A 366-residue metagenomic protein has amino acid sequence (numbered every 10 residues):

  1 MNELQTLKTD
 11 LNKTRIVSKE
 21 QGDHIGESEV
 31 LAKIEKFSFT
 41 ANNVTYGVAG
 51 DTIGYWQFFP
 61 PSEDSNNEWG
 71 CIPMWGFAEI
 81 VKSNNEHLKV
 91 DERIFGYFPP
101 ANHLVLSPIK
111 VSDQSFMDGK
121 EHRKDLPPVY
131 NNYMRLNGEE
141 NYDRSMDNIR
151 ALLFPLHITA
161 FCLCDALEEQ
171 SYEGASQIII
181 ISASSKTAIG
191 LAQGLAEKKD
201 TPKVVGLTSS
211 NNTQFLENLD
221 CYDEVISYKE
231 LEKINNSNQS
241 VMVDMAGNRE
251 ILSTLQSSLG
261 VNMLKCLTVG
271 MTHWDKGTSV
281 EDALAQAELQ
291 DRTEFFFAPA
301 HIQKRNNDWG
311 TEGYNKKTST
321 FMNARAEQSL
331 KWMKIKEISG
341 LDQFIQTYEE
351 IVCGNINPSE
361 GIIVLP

Functional and structural regions predicted by a protein language model:
K8-N43, V48: A short N-terminal beta-strand-loop micro-motif at the entrance of redox/enzyme domains
I25-F37, D51-L104: Glycine-rich beta-strand-centered segment in the early N-terminal region that forms part of a ligand/cofactor-binding
R93, Y97-S176: NAD(P)H dinucleotide-binding glycine-rich loop of Rossmann-like/cofactor-binding domains, especially the beta1-alpha1
I178-S182: Conserved N-terminal Rossmann-fold NAD(P)-binding element of oxidoreductases
A188-I189: N-terminal Rossmann-fold NAD(P) dinucleotide-binding loop
A196-L252: Adenosine-nucleotide cofactor-binding segment
T254-A324: Glycine-rich phosphate-binding loop and adjacent beta-alpha segment of Rossmann(oid) nucleotide-cofactor-binding
H301-P366: C-terminal hydrophobic helical "lid"/dimerization subdomain of Rossmann-like NAD(P)H-dependent oxidoreductases
